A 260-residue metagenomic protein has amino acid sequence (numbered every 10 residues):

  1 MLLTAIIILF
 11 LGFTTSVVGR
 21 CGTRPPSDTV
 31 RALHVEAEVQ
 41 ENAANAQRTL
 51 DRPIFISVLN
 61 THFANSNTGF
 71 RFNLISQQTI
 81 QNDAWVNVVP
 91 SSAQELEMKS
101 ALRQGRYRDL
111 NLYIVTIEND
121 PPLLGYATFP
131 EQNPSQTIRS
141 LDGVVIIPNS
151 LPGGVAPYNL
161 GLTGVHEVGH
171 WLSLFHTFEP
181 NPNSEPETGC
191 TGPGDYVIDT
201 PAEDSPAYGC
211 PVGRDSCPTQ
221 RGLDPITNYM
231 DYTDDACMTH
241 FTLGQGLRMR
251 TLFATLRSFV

Functional and structural regions predicted by a protein language model:
M1-R20: Fungal secretory targeting signals
L2, A236-V260: Pan-zinc metallopeptidase signature
V18-L110, V115-E118, A254-F259: Propeptide-to-catalytic entry region of secreted or membrane-anchored zinc metalloproteases
A44, P53-I54, R71-L74, D109-I114 (+4 more regions): Structural recognition of the beta-strand scaffold that forms the well-ordered cores of secreted hydrolase catalytic
F55, Q94, L160-G164, T242-R248 (+1 more regions): Stable alpha-helical elements in mature extracytoplasmic
T68, R106-R108, S140-D142, N159 (+3 more regions): Residues that flank catalytic or metal-binding motifs in active/ligand-binding sites
S100-E179: Active-site-proximal segment of zinc-dependent metalloprotease catalytic domains
P152-T239: The catalytic-center signature of Zn2+-dependent metalloproteases
